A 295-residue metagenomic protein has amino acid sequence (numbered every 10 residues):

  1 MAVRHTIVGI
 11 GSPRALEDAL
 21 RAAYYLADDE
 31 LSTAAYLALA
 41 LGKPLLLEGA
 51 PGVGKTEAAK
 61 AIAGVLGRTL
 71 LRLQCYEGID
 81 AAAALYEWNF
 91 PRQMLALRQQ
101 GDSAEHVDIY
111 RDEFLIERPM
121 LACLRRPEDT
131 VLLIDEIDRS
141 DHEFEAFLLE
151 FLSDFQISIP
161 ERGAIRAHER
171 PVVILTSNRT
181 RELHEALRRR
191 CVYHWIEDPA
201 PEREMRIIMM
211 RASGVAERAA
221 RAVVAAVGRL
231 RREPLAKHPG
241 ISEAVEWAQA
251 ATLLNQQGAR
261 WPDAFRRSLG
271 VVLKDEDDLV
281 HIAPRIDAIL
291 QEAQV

Functional and structural regions predicted by a protein language model:
M1-V295: C-terminal regulatory/interaction module of P-loop NTP-utilizing enzymes
